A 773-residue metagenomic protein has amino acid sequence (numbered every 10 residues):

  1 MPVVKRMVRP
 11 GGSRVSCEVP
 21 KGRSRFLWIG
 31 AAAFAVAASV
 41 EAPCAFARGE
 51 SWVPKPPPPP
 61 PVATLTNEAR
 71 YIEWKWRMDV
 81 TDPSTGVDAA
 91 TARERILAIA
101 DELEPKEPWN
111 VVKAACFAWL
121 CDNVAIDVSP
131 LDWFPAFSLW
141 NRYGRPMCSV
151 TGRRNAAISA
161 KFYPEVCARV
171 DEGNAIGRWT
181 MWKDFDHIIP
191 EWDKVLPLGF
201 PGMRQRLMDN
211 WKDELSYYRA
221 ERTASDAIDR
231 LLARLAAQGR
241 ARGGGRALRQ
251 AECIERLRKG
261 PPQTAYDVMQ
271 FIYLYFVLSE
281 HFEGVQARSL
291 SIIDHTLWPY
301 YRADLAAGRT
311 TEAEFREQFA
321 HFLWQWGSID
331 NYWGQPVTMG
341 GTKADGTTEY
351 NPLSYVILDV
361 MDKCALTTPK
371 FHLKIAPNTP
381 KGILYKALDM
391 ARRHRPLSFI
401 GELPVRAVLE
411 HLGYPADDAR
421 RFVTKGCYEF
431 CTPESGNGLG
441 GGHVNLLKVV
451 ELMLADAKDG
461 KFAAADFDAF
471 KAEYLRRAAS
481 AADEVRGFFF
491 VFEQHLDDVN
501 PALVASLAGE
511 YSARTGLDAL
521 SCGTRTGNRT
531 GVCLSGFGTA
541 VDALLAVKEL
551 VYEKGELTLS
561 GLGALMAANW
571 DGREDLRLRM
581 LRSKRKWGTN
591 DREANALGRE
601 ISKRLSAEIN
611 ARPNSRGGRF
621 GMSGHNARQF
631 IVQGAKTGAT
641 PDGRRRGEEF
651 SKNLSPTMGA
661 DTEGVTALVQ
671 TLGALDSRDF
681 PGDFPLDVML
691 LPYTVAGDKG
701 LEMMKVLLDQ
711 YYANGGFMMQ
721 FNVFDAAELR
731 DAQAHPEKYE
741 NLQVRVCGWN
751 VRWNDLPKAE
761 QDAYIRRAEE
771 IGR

Functional and structural regions predicted by a protein language model:
M1-G22: N-terminal secretory signal peptides that target proteins for export/translocation
R23-W28: N-terminal export leaders
V36-C44: C-terminal segment of classical bacterial N-terminal signal peptides
F46-E50: Boundary of Sec targeting at the N-terminus
W52-E221, A241-R773: Conserved catalytic cores of very large enzyme subunits
E221-G239: Low-complexity, highly charged intrinsically disordered N-terminal segments that act as targeting/localization
